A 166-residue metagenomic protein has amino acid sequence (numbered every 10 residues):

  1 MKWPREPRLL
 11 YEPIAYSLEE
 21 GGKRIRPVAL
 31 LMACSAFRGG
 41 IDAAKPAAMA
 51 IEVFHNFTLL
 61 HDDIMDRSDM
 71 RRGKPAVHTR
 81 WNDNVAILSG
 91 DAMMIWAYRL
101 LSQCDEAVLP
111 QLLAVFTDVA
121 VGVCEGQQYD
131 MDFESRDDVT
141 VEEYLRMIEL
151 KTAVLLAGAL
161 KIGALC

Functional and structural regions predicted by a protein language model:
P4-C166: Mg2+-dependent prenyl diphosphate-binding active-site environment of isoprenoid biosynthetic enzymes
